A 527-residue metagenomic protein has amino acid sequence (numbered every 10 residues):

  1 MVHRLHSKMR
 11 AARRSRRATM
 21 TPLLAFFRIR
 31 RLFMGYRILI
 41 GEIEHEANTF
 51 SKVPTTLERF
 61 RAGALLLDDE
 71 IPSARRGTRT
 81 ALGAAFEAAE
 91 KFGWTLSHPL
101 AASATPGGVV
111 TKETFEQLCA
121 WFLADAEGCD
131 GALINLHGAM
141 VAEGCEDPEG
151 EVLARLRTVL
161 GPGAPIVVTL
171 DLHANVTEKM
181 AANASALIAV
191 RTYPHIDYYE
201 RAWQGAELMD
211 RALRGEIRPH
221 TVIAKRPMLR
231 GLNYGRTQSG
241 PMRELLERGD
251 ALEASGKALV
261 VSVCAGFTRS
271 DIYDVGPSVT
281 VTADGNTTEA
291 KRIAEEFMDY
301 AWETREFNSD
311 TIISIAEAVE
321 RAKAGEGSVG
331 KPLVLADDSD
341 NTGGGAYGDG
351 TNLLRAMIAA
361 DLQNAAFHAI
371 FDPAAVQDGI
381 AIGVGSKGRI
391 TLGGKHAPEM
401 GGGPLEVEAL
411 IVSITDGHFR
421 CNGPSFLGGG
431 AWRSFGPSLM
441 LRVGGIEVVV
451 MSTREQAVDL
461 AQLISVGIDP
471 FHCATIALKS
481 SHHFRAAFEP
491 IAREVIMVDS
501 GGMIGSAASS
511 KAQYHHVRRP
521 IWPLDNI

Functional and structural regions predicted by a protein language model:
A18-T19, L23-F33: Short, Lys/Arg-enriched N-terminal segments with co-localized hydrophobic residues within the first ~10-30 amino acids
M34-A88: N-terminal amphipathic/basic leader segments beginning at the initiator methionine
G35, K91-W94, A124-A132, V319-L333: Glycine-rich phosphate/diphosphate-binding loops that line cofactor/substrate pockets in enzymes
L39, I43-E46, V109-C119, L123 (+4 more regions): Active-site histidine-anchored catalytic micro-motif
E87, F92-V110, T114-C119: Low-complexity, highly charged intrinsically disordered N-terminal segments that act as targeting/localization
G93-S97, P106, V167, A174-T177 (+2 more regions): Cap/lid and interdomain-hinge subdomains that line or gate substrate/regulatory clefts in soluble alpha/beta enzymes
H98, V279, W302, F419-I527: Extended hydrophobic packing segments that form well-structured cores
N233-G444, V449-V450: Hard-cation-handling environments
